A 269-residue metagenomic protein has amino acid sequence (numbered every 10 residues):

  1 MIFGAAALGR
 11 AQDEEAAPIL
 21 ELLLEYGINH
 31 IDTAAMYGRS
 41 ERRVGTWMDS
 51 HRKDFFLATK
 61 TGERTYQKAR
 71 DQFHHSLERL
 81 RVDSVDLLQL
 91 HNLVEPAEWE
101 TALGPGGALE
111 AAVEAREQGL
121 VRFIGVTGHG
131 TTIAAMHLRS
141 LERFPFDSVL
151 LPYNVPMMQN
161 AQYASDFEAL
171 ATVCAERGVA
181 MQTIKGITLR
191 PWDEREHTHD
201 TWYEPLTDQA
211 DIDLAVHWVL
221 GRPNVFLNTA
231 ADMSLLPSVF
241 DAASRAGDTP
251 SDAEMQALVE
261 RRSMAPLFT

Functional and structural regions predicted by a protein language model:
M1-F55, A111: N-terminal binding-site loop/beta-alpha segment at the start of enzyme catalytic domains that lines or forms
F3, I31, V44, L57 (+8 more regions): Conserved, mostly hydrophobic/aromatic
A11-L24, Y66-R81, T131-L141, A210-V216: Short, acidic/polar
L24-E25, G45-D54, H74-D83, E114-R116 (+3 more regions): Acidic (Asp/Glu)-rich catalytic clusters
N29-A35, A58-K60, R122-T127, F226-N228: Short catalytic-loop micro-motif centered on adjacent basic/acidic residues
D54-T65, L87-H91, L151-Y153: A short, structured active-site edge motif that brings together acidic residues
L77-E100: Active-site groove signature of glycoside hydrolases
L93-T269: Beta/alpha (TIM)-barrel catalytic core signal, keyed to glycine-rich beta->alpha loops juxtaposed to Asp/Glu that bind
